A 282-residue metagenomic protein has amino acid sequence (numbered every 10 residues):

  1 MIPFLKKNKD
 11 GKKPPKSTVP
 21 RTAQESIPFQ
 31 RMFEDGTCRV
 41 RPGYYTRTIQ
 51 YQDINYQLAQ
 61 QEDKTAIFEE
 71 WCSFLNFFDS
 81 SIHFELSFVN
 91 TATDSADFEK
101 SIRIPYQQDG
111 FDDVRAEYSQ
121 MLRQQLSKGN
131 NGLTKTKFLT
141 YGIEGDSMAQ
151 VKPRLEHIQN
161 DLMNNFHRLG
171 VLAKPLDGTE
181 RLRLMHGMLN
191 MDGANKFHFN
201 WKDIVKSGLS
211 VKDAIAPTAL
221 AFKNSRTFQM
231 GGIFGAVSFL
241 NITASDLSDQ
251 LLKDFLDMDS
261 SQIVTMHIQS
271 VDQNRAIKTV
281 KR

Functional and structural regions predicted by a protein language model:
M1-R282: Extended, folded cores of ATP/NTP-driven motor/assembly subunits in large transport and secretion machines
